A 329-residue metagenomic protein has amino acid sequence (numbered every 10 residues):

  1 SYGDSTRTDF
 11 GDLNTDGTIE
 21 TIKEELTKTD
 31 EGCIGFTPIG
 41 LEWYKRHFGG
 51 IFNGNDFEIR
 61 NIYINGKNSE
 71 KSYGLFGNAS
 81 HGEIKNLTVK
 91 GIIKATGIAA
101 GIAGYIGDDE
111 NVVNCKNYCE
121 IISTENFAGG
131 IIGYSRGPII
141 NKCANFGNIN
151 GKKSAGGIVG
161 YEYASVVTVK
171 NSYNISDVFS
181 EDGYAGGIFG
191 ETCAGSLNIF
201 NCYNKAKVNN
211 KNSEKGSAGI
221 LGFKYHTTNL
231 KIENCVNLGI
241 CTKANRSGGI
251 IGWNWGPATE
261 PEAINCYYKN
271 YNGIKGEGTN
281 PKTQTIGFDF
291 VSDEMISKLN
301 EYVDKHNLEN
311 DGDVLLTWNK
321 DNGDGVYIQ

Functional and structural regions predicted by a protein language model:
S1-Q329: Surface-exposed repetitive/solenoidal architectures
